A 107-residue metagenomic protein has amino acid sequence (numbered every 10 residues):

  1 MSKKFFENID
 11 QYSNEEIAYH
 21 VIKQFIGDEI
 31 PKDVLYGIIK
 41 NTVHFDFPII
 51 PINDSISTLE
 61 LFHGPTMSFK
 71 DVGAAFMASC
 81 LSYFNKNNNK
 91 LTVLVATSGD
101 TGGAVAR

Functional and structural regions predicted by a protein language model:
M1-R107: PLP-dependent amino-acid enzyme catalytic core
